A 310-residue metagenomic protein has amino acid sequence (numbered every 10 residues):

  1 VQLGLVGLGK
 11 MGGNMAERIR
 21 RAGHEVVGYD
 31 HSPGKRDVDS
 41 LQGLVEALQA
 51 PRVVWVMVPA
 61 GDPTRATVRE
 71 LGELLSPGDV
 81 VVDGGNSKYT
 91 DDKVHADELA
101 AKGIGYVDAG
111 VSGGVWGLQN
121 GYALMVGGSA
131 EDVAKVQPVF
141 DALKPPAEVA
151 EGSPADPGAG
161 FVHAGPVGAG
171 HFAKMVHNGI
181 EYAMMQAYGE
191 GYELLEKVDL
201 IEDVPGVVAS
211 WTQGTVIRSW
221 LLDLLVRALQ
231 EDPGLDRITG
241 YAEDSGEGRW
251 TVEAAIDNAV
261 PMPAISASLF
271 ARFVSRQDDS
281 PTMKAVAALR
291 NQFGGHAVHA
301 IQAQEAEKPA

Functional and structural regions predicted by a protein language model:
V1-R52, G78, V115-L118, N291: NAD(P)+-binding Rossmann beta1-loop-alpha1 motif at the extreme N-terminus of oxidoreductases
A22, K102, N258: Conserved dinucleotide-binding and phosphotransfer motif residues
V26, G105-V107, M262: Hydrophobic beta-strand scaffold residues
H31-V94, E98-A100, I104, L118-G128: Rossmann-like NAD(P)-binding element
G103-S112, Q137: Short, acidic/small-residue loops that bind anionic groups at enzyme active sites
A123-K144: Rossmann-like NAD(P)H-binding beta-loop-alpha module
M125, K135, A147-H296: Helical "substrate-binding/catalytic lid" subdomain of Rossmann-like NAD(P)-dependent dehydrogenases/reductases
